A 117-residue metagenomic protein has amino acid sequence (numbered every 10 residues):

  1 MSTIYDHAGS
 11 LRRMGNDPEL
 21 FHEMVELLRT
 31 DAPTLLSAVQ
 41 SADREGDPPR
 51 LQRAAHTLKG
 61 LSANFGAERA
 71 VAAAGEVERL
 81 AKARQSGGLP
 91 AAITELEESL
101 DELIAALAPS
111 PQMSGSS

Functional and structural regions predicted by a protein language model:
M1-S117: Two-component system phosphorelay core
